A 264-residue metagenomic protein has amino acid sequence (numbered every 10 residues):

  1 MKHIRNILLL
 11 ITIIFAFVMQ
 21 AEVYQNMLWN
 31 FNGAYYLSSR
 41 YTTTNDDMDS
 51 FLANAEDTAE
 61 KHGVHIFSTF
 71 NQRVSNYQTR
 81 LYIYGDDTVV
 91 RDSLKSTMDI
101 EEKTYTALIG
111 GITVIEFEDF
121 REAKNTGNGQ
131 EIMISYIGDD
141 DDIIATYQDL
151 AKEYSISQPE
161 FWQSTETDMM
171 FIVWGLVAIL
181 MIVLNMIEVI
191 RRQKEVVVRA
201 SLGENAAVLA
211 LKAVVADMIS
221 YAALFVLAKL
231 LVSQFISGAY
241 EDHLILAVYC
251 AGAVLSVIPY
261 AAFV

Functional and structural regions predicted by a protein language model:
M1-S157: Nucleotide-cofactor and metal-assisted catalytic machinery
L10-I14, E166-E188: Selective detector of the "anchor" transmembrane alpha-helix that sits immediately C-terminal
S39-T42, I179-I182, L230: A short, structure-level motif marking secondary-structure boundaries and short turns
E116-D119, G175, V264: Short, solvent-exposed coil/turn linker segments
M133-T146, L180, L209-L224: Alpha-helical transmembrane segments of integral membrane proteins, especially early/N-terminal helices
P159-V177, L246-G252: N-terminal membrane-entry
I182-N185, V215-V264: Small-residue-rich transmembrane alpha-helices
V183-D217: Interfacial "coupling" helices/loops that link adjacent transmembrane helices in transporter permeases
